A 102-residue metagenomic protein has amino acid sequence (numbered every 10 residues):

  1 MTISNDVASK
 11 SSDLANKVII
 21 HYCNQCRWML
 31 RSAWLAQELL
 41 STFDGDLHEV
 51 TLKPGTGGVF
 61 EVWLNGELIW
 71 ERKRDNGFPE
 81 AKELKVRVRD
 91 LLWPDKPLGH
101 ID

Functional and structural regions predicted by a protein language model:
M1-D102: Domain-level signature for proteins that mediate thiol-based redox and metal-cofactor handling
